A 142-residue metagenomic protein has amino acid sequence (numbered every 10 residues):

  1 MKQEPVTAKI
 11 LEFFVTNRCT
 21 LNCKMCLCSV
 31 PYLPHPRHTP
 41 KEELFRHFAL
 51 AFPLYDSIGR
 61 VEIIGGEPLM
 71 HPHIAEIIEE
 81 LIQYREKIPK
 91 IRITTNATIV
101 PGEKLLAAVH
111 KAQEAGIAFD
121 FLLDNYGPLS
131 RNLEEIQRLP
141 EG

Functional and structural regions predicted by a protein language model:
M1-T95, I99-K111, A115-G116: Conserved alpha-helical substructure of the radical SAM core
P101, P128-N132: Short, well-ordered, mixed-charge alpha-helical segments that flank or form enzyme active sites
L105-A112, E134-G142: Short, aromatic/basic amphipathic alpha-helical patches
A115-L129: Non-cysteine beta-strand/loop elements that form the S-adenosyl-L-methionine
